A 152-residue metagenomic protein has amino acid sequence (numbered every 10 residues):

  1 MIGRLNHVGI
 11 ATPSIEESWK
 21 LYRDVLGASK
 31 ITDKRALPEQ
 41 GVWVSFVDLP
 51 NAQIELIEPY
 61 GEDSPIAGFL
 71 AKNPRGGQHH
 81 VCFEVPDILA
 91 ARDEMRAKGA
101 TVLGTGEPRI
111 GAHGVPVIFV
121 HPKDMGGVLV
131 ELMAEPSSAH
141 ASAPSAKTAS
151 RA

Functional and structural regions predicted by a protein language model:
M1-W19, G76-F83, A134-A152: N-terminal beta-strand motif that seeds the catalytic metal site of vicinal oxygen chelate
L5-P13, S45-D48, A67-E94, I118: Vicinal oxygen chelate
N6, A28-T32, L129: Extended macromolecule-engaging scaffold surfaces, prototypically the DNA polymerase sliding clamp/PCNA/9-1-1 ring
S14-S29, M95-K98: Amphipathic alpha-helical segments
E17, R35-Q40: Short glycine/proline-centered loop/turn elements that form peptide/ligand docking sites
V25, P65-F69, A141-P144: A short, polar/proline- and glycine-enriched secondary-structure boundary/capping micro-motif
R35, S45-V47, Q53-E55, F83 (+1 more regions): Vicinal oxygen chelate
L56-L70: Conserved secondary-structure micro-motifs at functional edges
